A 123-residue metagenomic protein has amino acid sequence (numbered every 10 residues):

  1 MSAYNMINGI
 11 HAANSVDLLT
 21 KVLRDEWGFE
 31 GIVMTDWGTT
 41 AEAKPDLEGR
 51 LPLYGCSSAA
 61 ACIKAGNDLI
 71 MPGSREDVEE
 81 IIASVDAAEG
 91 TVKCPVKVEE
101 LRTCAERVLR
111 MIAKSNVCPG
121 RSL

Functional and structural regions predicted by a protein language model:
M1-L123: Glycoside hydrolase catalytic-domain context in secreted enzymes
